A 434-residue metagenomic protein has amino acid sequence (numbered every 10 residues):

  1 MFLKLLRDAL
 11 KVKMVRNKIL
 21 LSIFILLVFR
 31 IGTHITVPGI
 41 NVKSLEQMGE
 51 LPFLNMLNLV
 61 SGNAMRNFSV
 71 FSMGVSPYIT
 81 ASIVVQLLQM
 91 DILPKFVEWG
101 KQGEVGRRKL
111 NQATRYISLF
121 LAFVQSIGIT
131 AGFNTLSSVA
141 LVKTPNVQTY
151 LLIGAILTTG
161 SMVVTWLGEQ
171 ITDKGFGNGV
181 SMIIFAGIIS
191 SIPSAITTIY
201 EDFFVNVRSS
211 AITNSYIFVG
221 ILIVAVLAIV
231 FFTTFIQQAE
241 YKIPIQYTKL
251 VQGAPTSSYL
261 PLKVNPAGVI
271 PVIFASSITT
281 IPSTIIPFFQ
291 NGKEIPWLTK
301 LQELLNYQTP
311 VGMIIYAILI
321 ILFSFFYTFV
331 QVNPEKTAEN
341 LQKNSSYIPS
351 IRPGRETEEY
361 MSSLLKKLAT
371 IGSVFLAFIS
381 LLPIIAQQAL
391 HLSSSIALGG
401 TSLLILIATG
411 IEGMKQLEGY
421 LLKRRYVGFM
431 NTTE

Functional and structural regions predicted by a protein language model:
M1-E98, Q102-E434: N-terminal cationic and glycine-rich segments that engage phosphates or anionic surfaces
